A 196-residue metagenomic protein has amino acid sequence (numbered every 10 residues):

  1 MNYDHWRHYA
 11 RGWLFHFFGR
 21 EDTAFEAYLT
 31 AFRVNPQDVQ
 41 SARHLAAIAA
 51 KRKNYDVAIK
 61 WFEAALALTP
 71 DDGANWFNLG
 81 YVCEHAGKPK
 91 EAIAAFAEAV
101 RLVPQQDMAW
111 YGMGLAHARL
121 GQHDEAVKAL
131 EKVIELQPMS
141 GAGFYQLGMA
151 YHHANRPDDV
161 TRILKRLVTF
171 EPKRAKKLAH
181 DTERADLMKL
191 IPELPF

Functional and structural regions predicted by a protein language model:
M1-H5, R11, D159-F196: Terminal, low-structured helical/coil segments at or just beyond the last alpha-helical repeat
Y3-Q40, H44-K53: Alpha-helical segment of the N-proximal tetratricopeptide repeat
H5-W6, V39-Q40, G73-A74, D107-M108 (+2 more regions): Helix-start (N-cap) detector for alpha-helical repeat units in TPR-like alpha-solenoids, especially tetratricopeptide
A10, H44, N78, G112 (+2 more regions): Canonical tetratricopeptide repeat
F17-T30, K51-A64, H85-E98, L120-K132 (+3 more regions): Structural signature of tandem alpha-helical TPR/SEL1-like repeats, specifically the intra-repeat loop/turn
